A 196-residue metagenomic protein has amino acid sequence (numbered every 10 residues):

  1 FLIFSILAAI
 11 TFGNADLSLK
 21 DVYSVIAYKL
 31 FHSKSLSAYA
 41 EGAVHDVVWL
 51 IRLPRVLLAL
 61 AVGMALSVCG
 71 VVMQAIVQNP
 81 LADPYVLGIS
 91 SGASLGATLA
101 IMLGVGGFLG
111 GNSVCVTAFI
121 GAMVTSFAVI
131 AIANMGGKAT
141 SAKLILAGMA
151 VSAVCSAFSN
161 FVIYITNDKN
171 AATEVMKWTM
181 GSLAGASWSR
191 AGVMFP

Functional and structural regions predicted by a protein language model:
F1-P196: Alpha-helical transmembrane segments in inner-membrane proteins
